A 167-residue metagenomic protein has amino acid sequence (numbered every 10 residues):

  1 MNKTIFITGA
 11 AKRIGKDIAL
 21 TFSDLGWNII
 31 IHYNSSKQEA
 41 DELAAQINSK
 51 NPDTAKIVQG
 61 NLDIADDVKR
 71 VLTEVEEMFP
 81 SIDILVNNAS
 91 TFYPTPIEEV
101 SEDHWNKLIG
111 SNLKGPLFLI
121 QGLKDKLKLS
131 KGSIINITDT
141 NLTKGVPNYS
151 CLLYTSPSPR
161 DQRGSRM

Functional and structural regions predicted by a protein language model:
A11-K12: Conserved glycine-rich cofactor-binding loop
L25-E42: Conserved glycine-rich Rossmann-like NAD(P)H-binding loop of the short-chain dehydrogenase/reductase
N88-Y93: Conserved NAD(P)H cofactor-binding loop of Rossmann-fold oxidoreductase domains
P96-I97, H104-I109: Substrate-binding pocket helix/loop in short-chain dehydrogenase/reductase
V100, G145-L153: Active-site loop-to-helix junction immediately N-terminal to the catalytic Tyr of the SDR YXXXK motif in Rossmann-fold
I120-Q121: A short, exposed helix-loop element centered on a Lys and neighboring polar residues
Y154-D161: Conserved small/polar residues in nucleotide/adenosyl-binding loops
